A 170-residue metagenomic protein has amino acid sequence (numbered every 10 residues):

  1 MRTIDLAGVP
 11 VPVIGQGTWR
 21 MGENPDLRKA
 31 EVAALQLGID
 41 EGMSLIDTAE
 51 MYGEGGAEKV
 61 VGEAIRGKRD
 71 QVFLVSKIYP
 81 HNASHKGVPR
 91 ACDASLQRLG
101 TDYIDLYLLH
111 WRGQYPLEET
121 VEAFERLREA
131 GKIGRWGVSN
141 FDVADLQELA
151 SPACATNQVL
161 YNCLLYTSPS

Functional and structural regions predicted by a protein language model:
M1-V72: N-terminal binding-site loop/beta-alpha segment at the start of enzyme catalytic domains that lines or forms
V9-V11, Y79, W111: Hydrophobic alpha-helix-in-membranes signature
G22-D26, N82-L165: Glycine/proline-rich, positively charged, aromatic-decorated active-site loop/lid region on the catalytic face
L35-G38, G42, K68, P80 (+3 more regions): Generic helix-packing signal
T48-M51, K59, I78, L106 (+1 more regions): Generic detector of well-ordered alpha-helical packing
G67-F73, K77-Y79, S84-H85: N-terminal glycine-rich cofactor-binding segment that shapes the pocket for flavin-like pterin cofactors
Y166-S170: Conserved small/polar residues in nucleotide/adenosyl-binding loops
